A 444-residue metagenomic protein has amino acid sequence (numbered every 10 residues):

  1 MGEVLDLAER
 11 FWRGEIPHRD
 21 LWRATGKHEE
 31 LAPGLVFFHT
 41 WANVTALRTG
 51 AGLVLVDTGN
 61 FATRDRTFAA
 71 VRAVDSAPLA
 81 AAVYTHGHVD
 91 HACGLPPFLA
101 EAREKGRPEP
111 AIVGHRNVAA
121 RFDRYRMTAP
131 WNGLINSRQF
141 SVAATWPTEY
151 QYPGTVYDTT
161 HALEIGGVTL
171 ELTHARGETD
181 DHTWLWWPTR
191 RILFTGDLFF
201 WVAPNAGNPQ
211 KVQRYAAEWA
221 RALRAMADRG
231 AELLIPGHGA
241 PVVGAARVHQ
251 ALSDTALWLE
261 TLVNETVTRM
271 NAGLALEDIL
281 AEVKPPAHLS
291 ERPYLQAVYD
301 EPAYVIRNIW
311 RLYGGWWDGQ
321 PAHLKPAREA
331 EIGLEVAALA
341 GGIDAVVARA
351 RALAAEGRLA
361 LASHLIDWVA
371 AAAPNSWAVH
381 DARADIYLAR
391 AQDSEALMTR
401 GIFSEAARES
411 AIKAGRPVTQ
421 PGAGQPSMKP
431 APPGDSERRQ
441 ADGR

Functional and structural regions predicted by a protein language model:
M1-I16, P130-W131, D228-L233, P241-K429: Accessory terminal helices/loops
W22-D75, W184-G196: Conserved beta-strand hairpin/beta-sheet module of binuclear metal-dependent hydrolase folds, prominently
H28, A51, A62-I112, V156: Active-site metal-binding motif and surrounding structural segment of the metallo-beta-lactamase
G34, L47, D57, V71 (+9 more regions): Divalent metal-coordination and catalytic microenvironments
L53, N60-A62, A162-E164, T169 (+1 more regions): Metallo-beta-lactamase
V56-T58, P78-H88, V113-H115, L193-G196 (+1 more regions): Active-site neighborhood of phospho(di)ester-bond hydrolases with catalytic His/Asp-centered motifs
V118-H174, E218-G230: Metallo-beta-lactamase
M428-R444: Long, low-complexity, intrinsically disordered segments
